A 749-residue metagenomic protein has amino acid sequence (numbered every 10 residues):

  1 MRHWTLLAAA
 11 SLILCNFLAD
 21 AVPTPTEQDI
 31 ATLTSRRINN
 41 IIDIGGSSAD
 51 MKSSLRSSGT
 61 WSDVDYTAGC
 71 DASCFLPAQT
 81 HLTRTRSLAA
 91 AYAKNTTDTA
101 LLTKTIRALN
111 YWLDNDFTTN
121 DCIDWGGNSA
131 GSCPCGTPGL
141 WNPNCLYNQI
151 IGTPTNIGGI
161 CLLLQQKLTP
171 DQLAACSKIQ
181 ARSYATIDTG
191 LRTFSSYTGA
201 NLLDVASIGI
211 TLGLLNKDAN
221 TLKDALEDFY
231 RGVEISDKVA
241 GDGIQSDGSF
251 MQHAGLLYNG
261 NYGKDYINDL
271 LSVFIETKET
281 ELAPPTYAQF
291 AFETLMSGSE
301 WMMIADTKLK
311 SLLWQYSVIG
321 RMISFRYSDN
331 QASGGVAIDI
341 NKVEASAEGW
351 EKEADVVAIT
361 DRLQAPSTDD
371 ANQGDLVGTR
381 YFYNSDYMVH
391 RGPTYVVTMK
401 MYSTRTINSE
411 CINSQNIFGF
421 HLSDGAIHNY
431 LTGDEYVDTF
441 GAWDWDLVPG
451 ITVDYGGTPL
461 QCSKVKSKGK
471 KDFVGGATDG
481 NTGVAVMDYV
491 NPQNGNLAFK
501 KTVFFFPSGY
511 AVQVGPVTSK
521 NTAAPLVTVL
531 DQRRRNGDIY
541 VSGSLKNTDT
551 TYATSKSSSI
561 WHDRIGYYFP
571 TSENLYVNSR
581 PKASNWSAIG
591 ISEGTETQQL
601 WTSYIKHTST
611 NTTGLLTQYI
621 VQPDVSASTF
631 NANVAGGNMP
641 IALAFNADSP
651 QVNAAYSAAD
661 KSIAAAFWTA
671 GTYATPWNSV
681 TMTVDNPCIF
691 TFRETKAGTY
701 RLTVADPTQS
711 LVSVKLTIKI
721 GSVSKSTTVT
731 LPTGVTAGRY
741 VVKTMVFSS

Functional and structural regions predicted by a protein language model:
M1-A21: Fungal secretory targeting signals
T5, T26-T34, S48, L173 (+2 more regions): Short amphipathic alpha-helical segments that mediate assembly, nucleic-acid/protein binding, or membrane association
L12, D20-A49, F747-S748: Intrinsically disordered, low-structural-confidence terminal and linker regions
I13-C15, G46-A49, S53-L55, L76 (+5 more regions): A generic structural signal for short, solvent-exposed coil/turn residues that cap or connect secondary-structure
R37, P154-S183, E227-D228, G334-L363 (+1 more regions): Short secondary-structure boundary segments
K52-L312, V318: Aromatic-lined, polymer-binding surfaces characteristic of secreted/periplasmic polysaccharide-degrading enzymes
Y266, V273-R701, A705-K715, K719-S726 (+2 more regions): Extended polysaccharide-engagement surfaces of secreted carbohydrate-active enzymes
S726-V735: Solvent-exposed serine/threonine-rich low-complexity stretches and specific carbohydrate-binding patches
